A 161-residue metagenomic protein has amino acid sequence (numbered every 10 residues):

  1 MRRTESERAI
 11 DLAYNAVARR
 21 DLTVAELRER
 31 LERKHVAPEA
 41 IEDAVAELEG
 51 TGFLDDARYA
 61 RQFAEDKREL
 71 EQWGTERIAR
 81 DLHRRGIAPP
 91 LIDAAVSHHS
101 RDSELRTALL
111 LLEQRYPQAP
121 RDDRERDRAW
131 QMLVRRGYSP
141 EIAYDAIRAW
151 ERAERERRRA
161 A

Functional and structural regions predicted by a protein language model:
M1-A161: An alpha-helical, amphipathic repeat domain used for nucleic-acid recognition, typified by the mTERF helical solenoid
